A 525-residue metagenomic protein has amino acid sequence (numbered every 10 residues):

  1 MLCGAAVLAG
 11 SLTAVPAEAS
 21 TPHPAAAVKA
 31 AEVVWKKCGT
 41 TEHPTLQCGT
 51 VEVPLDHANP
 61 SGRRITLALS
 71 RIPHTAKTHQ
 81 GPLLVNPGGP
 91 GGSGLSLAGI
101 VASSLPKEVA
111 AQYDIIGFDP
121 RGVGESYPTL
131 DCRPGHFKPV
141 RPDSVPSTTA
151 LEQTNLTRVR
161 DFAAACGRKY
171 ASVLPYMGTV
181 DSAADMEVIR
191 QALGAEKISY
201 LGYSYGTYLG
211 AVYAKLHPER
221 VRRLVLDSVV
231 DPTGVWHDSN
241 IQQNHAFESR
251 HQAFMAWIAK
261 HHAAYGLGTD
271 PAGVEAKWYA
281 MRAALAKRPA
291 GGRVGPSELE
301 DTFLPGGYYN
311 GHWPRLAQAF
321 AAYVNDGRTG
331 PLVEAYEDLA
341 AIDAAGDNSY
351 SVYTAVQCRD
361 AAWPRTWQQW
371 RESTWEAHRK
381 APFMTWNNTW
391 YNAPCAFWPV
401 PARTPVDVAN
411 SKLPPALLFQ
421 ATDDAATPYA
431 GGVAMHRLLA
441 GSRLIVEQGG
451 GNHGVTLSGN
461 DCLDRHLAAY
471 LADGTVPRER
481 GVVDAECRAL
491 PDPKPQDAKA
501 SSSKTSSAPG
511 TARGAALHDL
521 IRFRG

Functional and structural regions predicted by a protein language model:
M1-A5, T13-A150, A272-V274, F397 (+3 more regions): Catalytic-loop region of hydrolases
S93, A184, G202-A214: Glycine-rich nucleophile elbow surrounding the catalytic serine of serine-hydrolase chemistry
D131-D143, V212-G273, Q318-D343: A catalytic-pocket lid/entrance helix-loop region that shapes and gates access to the active site across common
L193-Y205: Alpha/beta-hydrolase fold nucleophile elbow
P271-P414, L457, R465, V482 (+3 more regions): Alpha/beta-hydrolase fold active-site neighborhood
L417-D423: Conserved strand-to-loop "acid loop" that flanks and positions the catalytic carboxylate
A425-A430: Conserved alpha/beta-hydrolase "acid-adjacent" motif
G451-D461: Catalytic histidine-centered segment of alpha/beta-hydrolase-like enzymes
